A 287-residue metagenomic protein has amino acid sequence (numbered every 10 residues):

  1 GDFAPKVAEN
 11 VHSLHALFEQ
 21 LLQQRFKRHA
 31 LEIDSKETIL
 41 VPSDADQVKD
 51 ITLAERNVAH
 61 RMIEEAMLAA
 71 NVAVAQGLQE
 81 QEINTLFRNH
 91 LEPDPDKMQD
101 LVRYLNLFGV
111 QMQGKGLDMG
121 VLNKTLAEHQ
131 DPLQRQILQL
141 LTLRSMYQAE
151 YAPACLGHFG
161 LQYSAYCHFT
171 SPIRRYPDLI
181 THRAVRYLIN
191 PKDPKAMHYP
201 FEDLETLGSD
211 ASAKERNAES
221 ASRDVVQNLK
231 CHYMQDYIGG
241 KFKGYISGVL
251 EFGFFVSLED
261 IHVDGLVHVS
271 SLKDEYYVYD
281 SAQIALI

Functional and structural regions predicted by a protein language model:
G1-A285: Electropositive polyanion-binding surfaces
